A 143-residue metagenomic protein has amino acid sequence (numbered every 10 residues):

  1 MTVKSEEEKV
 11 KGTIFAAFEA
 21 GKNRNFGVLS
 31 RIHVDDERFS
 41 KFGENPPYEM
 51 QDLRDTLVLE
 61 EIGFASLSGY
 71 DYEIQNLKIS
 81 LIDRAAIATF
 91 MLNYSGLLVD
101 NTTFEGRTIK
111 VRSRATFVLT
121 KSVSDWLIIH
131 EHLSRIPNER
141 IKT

Functional and structural regions predicted by a protein language model:
M1-D35, R140-T143: Short, low-complexity N-terminal intrinsically disordered segments enriched in polar/charged residues
E8, F26-I82: A solvent-exposed, acidic/Ser-Thr-rich amphipathic alpha-helical stretch
K22, Y94-D100, L119: Beta-strand elements of well-folded, non-transmembrane domains
H33, L92-Y94, H132-R135: Short beta-strand segments enriched in hydrophobic/aromatic residues within well-folded beta-rich domains
Y72-I74, T89, K110-A115: Short, surface-exposed coil-to-beta transition loops
D83-L98: A short hydrophobic beta-strand element
T102-E105: Extracellular loop and loop/strand-boundary signature of outer-membrane beta-barrel proteins
K110-K142: Short beta-strand edge/turn micro-motifs at domain boundaries
